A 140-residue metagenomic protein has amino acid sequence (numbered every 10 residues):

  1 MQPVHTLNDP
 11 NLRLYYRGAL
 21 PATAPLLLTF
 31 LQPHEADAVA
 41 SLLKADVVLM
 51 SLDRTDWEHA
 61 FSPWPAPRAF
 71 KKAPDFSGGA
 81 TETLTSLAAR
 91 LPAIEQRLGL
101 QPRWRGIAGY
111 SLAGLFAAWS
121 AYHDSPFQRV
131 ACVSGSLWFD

Functional and structural regions predicted by a protein language model:
M1-A19: N-terminal cap/lid segment of alpha/beta-hydrolase-fold proteins
N11-R13, L20-R97: Serine-hydrolase catalytic machinery in alpha/beta-hydrolase-like enzymes
T29-L31, G109-Y110, V133-G135: Short His-Asn-centered micro-motif
R54, A131-F139: Active-site nucleophile loop of the alpha/beta-hydrolase fold
L100-R103: Short helix-loop-beta connector
G106, R129-A131: Residue in the alpha/beta-hydrolase core beta-strand immediately N-terminal to the catalytic nucleophile
A108-A113, A117: Gly/Ala-rich beta-loop-alpha elbow adjacent to hydrolase catalytic centers
W119-R129: Conserved hydrolase catalytic core segment
